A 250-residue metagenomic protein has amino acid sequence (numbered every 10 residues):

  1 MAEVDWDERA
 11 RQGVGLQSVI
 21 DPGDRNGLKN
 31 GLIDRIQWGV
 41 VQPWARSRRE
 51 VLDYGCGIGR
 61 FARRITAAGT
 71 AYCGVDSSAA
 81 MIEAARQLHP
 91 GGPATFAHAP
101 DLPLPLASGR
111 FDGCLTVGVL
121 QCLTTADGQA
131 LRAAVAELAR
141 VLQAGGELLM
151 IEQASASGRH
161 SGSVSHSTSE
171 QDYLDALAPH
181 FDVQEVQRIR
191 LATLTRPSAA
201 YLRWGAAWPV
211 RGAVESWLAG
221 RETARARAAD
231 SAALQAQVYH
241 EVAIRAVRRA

Functional and structural regions predicted by a protein language model:
M1-A45: Conserved class I S-adenosyl-L-methionine
I58-L102: Class I SAM-dependent methyltransferase SAM/SAH-binding core
P103-S108: Short conserved loop adjoining the S-adenosyl-L-methionine
L115: A conserved beta-strand element that flanks and buttresses the S-adenosyl-L-methionine
R132-A144: A short glycine-rich, Lys/Arg-flanked "PGG" loop and its adjoining helix->strand segment in the class I
G145-E152: Conserved beta-strand signature within the Rossmann-like core of class I S-adenosyl-L-methionine
A156-Y173: Acceptor-substrate binding/catalytic loop of class I
R190-A250: A C-terminal cap/extension of S-adenosyl-L-methionine-dependent methyltransferases that defines the acceptor-substrate
